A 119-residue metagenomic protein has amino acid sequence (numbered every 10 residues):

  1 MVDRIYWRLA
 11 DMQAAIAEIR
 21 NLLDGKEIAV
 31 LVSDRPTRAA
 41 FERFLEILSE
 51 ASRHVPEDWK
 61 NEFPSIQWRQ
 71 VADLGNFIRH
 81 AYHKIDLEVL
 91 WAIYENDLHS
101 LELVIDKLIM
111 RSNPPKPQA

Functional and structural regions predicted by a protein language model:
M1-A119: Solvent-exposed interaction patches of small proteins and small membrane subunits
